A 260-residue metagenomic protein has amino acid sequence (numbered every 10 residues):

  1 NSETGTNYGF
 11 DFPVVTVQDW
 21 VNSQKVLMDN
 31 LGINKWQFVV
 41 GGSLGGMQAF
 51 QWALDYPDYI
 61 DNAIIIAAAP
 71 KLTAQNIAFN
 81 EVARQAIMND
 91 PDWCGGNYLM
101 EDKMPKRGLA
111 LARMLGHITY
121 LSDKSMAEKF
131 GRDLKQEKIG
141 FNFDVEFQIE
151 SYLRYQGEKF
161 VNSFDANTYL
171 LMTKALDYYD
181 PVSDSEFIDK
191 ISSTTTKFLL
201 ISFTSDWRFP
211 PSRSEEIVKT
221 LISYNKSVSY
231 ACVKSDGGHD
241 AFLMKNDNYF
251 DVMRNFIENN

Functional and structural regions predicted by a protein language model:
N1-M47, L54-E81, A241, N260: Gly/Pro-rich cap/lid or specificity-loop segments adjacent to the active site
Y59, I65-K159: Alpha/beta-hydrolase-fold enzymes
Y155-Q156, L171-K190: Active-site nucleophile elbow and catalytic-triad environment of alpha/beta-hydrolase enzymes
K159, L176-Y179, T204-F209: Acidic catalytic loop of the alpha/beta-hydrolase fold
S183-F187, P210-T220: Short alpha-helix in the alpha/beta-hydrolase fold that links the catalytic acid
I191-T195, L221-Y224: Short, conserved loop/helix-junction motifs that constitute active-site signature segments in enzyme catalytic cores
T194, L200-S202: Short beta-strand/loop motif that positions the catalytic acidic residue of the alpha/beta-hydrolase fold
E215-V218, I222-N260: Catalytic active-site module of serine/aspartate enzymes centered on a nucleophile-bearing elbow/loop
